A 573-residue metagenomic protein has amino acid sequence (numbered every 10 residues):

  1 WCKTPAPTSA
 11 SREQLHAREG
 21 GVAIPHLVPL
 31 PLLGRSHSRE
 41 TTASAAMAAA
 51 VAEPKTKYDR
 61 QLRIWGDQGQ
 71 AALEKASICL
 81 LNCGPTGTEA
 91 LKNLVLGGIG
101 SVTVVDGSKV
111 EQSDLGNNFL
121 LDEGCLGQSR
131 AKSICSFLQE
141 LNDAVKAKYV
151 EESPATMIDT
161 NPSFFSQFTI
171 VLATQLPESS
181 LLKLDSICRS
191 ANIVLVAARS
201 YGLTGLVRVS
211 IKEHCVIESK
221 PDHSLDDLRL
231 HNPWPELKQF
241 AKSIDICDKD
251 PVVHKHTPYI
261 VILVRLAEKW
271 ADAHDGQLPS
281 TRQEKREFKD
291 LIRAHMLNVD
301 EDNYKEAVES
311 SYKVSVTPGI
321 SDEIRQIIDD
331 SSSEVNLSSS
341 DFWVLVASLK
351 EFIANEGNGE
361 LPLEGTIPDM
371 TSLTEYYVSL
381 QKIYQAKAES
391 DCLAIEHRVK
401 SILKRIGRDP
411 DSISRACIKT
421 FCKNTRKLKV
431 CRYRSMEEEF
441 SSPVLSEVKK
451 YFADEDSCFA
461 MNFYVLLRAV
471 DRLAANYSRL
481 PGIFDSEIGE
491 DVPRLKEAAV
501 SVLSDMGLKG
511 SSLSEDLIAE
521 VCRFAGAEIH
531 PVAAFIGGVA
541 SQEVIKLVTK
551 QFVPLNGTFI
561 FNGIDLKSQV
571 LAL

Functional and structural regions predicted by a protein language model:
T8-S9, Q14, R35: Short, low-complexity, intrinsically disordered N-terminal modules that encode targeting/processing signals
P25-L573: Adenine nucleotide-associated cytosolic modules
